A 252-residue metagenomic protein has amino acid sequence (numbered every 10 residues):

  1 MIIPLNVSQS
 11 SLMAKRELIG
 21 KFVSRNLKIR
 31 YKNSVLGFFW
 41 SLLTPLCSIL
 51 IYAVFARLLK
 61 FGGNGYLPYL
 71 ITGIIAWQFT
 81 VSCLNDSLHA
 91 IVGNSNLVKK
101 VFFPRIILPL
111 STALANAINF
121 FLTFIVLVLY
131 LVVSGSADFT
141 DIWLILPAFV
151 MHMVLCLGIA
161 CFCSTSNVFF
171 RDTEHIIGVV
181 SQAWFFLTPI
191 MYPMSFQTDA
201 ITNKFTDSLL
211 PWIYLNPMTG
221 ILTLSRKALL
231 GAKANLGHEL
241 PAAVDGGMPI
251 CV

Functional and structural regions predicted by a protein language model:
M1-V252: Hydrophobic transmembrane alpha-helices and immediately adjacent juxtamembrane helices of multi-pass inner-membrane
